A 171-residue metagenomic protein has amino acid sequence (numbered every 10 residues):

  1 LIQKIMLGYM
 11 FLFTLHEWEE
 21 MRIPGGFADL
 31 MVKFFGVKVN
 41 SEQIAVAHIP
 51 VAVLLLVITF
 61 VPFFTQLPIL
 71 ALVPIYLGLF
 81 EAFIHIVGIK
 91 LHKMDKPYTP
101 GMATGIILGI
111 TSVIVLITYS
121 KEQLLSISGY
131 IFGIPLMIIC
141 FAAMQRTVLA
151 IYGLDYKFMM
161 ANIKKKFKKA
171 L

Functional and structural regions predicted by a protein language model:
L1-L30: N-terminal topogenic module of multi-pass integral membrane proteins
Y9-H16, L77-E81, F141: Alpha-helical transmembrane segments of multi-pass membrane proteins
D29-A47: Juxtamembrane helix-capping/reentrant segments at transmembrane boundaries
I44-V61, E81, T104-V113: Core segments of transmembrane alpha-helices that mediate helix-helix packing or line hydrophobic substrate/ligand
I86-I107: Interhelical loop and helix-boundary elements at the membrane-water interface of polytopic inner-membrane proteins
I107-S126: Hydrophobic alpha-helical transmembrane segments in multi-pass integral membrane proteins
S128-M144: Small-residue-rich transmembrane alpha-helices that serve as helix-helix interface/gating elements in multipass
Y152-L171: Short, highly charged, low-complexity non-transmembrane loops/tails of multi-pass membrane proteins
